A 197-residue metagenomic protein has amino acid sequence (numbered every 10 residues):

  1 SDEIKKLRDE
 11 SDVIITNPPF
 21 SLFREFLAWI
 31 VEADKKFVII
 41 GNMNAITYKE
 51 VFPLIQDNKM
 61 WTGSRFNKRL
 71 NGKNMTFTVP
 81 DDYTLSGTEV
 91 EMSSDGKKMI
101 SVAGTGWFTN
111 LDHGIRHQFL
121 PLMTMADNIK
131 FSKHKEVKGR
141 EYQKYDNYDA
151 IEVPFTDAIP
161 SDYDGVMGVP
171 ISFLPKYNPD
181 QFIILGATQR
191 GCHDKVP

Functional and structural regions predicted by a protein language model:
S1-P197: Class I S-adenosyl-L-methionine-dependent methyltransferase catalytic core
